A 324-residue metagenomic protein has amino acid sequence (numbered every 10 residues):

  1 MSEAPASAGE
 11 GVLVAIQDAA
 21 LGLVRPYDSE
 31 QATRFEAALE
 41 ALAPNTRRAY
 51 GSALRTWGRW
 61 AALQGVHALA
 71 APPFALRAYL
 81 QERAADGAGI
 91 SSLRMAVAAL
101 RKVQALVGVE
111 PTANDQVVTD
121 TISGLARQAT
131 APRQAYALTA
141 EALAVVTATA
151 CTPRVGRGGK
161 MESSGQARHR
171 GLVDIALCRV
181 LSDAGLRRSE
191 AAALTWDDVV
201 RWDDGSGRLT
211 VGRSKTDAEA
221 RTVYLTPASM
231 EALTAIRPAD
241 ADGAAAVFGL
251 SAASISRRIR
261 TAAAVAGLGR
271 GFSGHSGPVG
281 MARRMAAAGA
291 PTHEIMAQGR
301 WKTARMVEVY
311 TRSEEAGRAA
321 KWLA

Functional and structural regions predicted by a protein language model:
M1-A38: N-terminal DNA-binding module of tyrosine recombinases/phage integrases
L23-F35, E40, P44-R48, A75-G277 (+1 more regions): Conserved catalytic core of the tyrosine transesterase superfamily
P44-A70, K102-V109: Basic/aromatic-enriched alpha-helical hairpins
